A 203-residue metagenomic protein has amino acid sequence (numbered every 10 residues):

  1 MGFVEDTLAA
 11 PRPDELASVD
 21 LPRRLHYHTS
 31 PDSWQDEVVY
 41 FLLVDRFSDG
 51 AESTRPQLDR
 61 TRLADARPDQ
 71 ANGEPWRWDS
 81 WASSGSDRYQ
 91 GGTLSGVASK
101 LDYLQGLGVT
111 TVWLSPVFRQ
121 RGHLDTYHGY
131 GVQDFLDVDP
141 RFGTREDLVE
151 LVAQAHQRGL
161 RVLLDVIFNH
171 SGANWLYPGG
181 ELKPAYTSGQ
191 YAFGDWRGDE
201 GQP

Functional and structural regions predicted by a protein language model:
M1-L43, F168: N-terminal module-boundary/linker segments of secreted carbohydrate-active enzymes
L25, P31-E37, D45-P203: Substrate-binding/active-site clefts of carbohydrate-active enzymes
